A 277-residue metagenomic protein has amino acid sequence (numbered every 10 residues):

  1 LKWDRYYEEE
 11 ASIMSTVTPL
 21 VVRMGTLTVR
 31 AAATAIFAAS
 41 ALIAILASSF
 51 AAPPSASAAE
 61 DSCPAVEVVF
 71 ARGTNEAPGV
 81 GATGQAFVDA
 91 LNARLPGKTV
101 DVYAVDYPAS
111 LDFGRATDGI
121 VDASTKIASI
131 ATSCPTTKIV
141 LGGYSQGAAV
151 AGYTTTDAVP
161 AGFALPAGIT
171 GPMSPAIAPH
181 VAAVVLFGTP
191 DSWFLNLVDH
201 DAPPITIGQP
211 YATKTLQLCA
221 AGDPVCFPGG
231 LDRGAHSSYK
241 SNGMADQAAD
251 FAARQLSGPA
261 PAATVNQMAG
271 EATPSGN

Functional and structural regions predicted by a protein language model:
E9-A39: N-terminal export and membrane-targeting signals
A41-S62, G162: C-terminal region of N-terminal signal peptides and the immediate post-cleavage residues of exported proteins
A58-S62, F163-A164, I169-P172, T213 (+1 more regions): Intrinsically disordered, low-complexity, Pro/Ser/Thr/Asn/Gly/Ala-rich spacer/linker segments adjacent to signal
E60-K138, L218-A245, R254, G258-P274: Active-site catalytic motif of lipid deacylating hydrolases and related acyltransferases
D89-R94, V198-A220: Active-site-adjacent alpha-helix of alpha/beta-hydrolase-fold enzymes
I120-Q209: Serine-dependent carboxylesterase/thioesterase catalytic core of lipase-like alpha/beta-hydrolase/SGNH enzymes
